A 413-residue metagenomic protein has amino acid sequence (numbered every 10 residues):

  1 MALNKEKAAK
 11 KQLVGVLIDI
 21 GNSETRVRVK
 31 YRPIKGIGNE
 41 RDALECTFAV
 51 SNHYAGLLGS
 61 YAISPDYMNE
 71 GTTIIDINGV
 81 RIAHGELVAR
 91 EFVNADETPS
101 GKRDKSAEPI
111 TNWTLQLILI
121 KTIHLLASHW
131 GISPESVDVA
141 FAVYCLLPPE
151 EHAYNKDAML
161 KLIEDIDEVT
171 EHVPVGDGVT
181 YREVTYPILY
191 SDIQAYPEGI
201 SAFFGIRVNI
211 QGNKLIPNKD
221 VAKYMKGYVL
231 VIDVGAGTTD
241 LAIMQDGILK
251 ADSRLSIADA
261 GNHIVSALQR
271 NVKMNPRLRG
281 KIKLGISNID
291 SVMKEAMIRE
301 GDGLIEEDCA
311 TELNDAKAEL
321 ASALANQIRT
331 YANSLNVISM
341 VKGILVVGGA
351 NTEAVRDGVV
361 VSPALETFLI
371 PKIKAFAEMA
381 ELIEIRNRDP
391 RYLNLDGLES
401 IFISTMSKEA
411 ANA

Functional and structural regions predicted by a protein language model:
M1-V229, L313, S322-G343, G348-F368 (+2 more regions): Nucleotide/phosphate-binding catalytic cleft detector across ATP-hydrolyzing and phosphate-transferring enzymes
G21-E24, G237-T238, S256, G261: Short acidic, Gly/Ser-rich segments with clustered Asp/Glu that frequently serve as metal-coordination loops in enzyme
T25-V29, T239-M244: Short beta-strand scaffold segments in enzyme catalytic cores
S60, G199-F203, Q211, A242-S291 (+1 more regions): Glycine-rich phosphate-binding loop plus the immediately following alpha-helix
G79, E97, G247-I248, G301-G303: Detector for glycine-centered tight turns/loop "hinges" at secondary-structure junctions
E108-P109, R254, A258-G261, N314-K317: Flexible, glycine- and charge-enriched loops at secondary-structure boundaries
V272-A318: A mobile "lid/hinge" subdomain adjacent to the ATP/sugar-phosphate binding pocket shared across diverse ATP-dependent
